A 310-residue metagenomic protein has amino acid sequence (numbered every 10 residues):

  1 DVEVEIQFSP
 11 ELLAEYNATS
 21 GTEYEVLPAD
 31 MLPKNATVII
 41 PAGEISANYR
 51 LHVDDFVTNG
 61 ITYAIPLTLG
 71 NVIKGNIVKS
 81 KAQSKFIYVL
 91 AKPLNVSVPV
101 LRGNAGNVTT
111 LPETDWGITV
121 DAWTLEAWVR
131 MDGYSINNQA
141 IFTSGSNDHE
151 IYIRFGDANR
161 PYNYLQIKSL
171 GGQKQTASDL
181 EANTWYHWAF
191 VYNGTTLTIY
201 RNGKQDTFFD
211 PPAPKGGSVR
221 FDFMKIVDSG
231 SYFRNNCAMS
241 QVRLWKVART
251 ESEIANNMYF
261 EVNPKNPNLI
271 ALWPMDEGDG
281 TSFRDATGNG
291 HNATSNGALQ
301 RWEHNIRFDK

Functional and structural regions predicted by a protein language model:
D1-S97: Short boundary segments that mark the start of a structured unit
L12-L13, F56-N59, V72-K74, R130-S135 (+4 more regions): Acidic glycine-/aspartate-rich tracts in secreted/extracellular proteins
N35-I40, D54, P112-D115, Q175-L180 (+2 more regions): Beta-strand-rich interaction surfaces with strong enrichment in secreted/lumenal proteins
A82-G103, Y259-K310: Extracytoplasmic low-complexity segments
V89-G103, D132, Y152-P212, L299-K310: Extracellular glycan-interaction surfaces
L94-N163, R249-E253: Extracellular glycan-recognition modules
A122-G133, F233-N257, I270-D279: Extracellular, beta-strand-rich glycan-interacting domains
F209-A238, P264-N268: Flexible glycan-contacting loops in extracellular carbohydrate-active proteins
